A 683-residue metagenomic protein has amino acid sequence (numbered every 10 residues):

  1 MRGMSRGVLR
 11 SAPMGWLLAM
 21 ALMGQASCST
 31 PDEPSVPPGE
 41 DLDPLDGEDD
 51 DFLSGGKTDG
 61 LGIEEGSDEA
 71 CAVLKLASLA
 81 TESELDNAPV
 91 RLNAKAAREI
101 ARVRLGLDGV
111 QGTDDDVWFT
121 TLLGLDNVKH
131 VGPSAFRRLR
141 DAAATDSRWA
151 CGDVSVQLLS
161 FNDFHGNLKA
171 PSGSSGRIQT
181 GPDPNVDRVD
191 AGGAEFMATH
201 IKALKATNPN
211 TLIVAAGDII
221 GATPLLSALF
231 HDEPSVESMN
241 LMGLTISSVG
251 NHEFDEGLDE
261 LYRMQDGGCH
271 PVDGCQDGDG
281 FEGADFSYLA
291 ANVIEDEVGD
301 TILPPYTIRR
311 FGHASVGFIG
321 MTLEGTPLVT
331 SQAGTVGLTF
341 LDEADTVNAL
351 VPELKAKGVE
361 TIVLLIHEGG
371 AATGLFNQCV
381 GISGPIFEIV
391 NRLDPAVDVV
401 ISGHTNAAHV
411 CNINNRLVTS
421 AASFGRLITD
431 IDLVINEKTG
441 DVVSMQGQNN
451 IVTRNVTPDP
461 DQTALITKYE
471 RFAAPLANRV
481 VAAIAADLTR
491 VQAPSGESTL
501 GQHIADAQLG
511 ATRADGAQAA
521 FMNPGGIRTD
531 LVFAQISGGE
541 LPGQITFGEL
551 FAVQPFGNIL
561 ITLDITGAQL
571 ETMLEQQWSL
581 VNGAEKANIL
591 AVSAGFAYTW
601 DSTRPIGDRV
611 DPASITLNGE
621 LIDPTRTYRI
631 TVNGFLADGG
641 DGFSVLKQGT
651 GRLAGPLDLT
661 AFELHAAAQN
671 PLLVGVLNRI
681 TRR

Functional and structural regions predicted by a protein language model:
R2-L17: Bacterial N-terminal signal peptides that target proteins for export
G15, C71-L74, R188, S247: Short, surface-exposed beta-strand/turn modules with glycine/proline-rich turns and flanking aromatic residues
G24-S27: C-terminal motif of bacterial Sec signal peptides marking the signal peptidase cleavage site
S29-A150, D163: Compositionally biased linear targeting/interaction segments
S54-E69, G106-L123, S175-D190, G268-A284 (+5 more regions): Surface-exposed intrinsically disordered loops and tails
K75-S78, D108, E295, N436 (+1 more regions): Acidic/polar residues at beta-strand termini and the immediately following turn/coil
A150-T457, S495, L500-A507, A520 (+4 more regions): Acidic, metal/ion-coordinating pockets
C151-K202, A206, L241, V329-L350 (+1 more regions): Catalytic centers of hydrolytic enzymes
